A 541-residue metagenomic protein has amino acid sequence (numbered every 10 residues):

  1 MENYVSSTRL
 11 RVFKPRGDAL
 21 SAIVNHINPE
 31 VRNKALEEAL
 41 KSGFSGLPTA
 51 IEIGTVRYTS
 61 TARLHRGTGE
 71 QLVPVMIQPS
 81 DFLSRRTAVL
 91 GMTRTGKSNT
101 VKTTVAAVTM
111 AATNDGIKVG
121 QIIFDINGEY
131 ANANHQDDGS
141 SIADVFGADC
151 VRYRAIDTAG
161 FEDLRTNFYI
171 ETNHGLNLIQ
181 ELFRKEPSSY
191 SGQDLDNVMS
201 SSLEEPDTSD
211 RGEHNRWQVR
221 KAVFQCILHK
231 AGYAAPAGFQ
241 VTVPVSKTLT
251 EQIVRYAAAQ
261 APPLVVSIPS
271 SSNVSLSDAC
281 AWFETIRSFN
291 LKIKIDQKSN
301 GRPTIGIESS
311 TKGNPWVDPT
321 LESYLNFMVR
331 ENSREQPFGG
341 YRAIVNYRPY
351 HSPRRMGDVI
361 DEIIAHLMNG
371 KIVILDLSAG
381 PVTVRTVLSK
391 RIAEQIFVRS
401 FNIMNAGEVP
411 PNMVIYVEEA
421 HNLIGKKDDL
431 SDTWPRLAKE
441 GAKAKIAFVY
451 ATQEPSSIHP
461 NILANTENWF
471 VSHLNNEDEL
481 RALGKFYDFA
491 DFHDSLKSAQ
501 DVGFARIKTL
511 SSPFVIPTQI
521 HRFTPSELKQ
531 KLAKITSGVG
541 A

Functional and structural regions predicted by a protein language model:
M1-M92, N99-T100, T104, A111-K118 (+3 more regions): Basic- and hydrophobic-enriched, low-structure N-terminal and domain-boundary segments that flank ATP-binding catalytic
T61-G160, S431, P460, F489 (+2 more regions): Glycine-rich phosphate-binding loop of nucleotide-binding enzymes
T93, P381, P455: The conserved Walker
V108-A112, I396-N402, T433-V449: Substrate-engagement module of ASCE P-loop NTPases
K118-I122, N369-V373, P410-V414, A444-V449: Loop/turn-to-beta-strand initiation segments
G128-S140, D157-T158, E162, T166-R436 (+2 more regions): P-loop NTPase motor domains
R211, Q218-K221, D501-A541: Conserved P-loop NTPase motor module
L437-H521: Conserved ATP-driven motor cores of ASCE-family P-loop NTPases powering translocation/secretion/packaging/pilus
